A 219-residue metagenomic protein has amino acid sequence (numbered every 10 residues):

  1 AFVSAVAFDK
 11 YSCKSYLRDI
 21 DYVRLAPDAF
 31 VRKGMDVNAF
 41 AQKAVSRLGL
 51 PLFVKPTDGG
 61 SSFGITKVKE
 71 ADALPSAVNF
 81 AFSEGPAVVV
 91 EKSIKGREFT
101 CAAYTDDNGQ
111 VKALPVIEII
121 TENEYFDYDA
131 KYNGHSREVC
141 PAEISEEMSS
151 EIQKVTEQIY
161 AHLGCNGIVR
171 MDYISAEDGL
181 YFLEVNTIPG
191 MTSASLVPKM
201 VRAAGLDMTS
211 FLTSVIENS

Functional and structural regions predicted by a protein language model:
A1-A5, I119-T121: Short, acidic/turn-prone active-site loops that include or flank metal/cofactor- and phosphate-binding residues
V6-E91, K95-G96, D107: Active-site nucleotide/adenylate-binding loops and adjacent lid/helix of ATP-dependent enzymes
N38-Q42, E138, A142, H162-L163 (+3 more regions): Peripheral (often C-terminal) accessory segments that flank ATP-dependent C-N-forming ligase machineries
K69-K154, S175, L180-Y181: Phosphate-binding site of ATP-dependent enzymes
K92, A102, Y160-M191, V201: Conserved metal-phosphate-binding beta-hairpin within the catalytic cores of diverse ATP-dependent phosphoryl-transfer
Y125, T192-L196: Cytochrome P450 core scaffold surrounding the K-helix E-X-X-R motif and the conserved "meander" helix-loop region
S150-E157, T209-E217: Amphipathic alpha-helical segments that line or abut small-molecule/effector binding pockets and mediate allosteric
V197-A204: Catalytic phosphate/nucleotide-handling subdomain of diverse soluble enzymes
